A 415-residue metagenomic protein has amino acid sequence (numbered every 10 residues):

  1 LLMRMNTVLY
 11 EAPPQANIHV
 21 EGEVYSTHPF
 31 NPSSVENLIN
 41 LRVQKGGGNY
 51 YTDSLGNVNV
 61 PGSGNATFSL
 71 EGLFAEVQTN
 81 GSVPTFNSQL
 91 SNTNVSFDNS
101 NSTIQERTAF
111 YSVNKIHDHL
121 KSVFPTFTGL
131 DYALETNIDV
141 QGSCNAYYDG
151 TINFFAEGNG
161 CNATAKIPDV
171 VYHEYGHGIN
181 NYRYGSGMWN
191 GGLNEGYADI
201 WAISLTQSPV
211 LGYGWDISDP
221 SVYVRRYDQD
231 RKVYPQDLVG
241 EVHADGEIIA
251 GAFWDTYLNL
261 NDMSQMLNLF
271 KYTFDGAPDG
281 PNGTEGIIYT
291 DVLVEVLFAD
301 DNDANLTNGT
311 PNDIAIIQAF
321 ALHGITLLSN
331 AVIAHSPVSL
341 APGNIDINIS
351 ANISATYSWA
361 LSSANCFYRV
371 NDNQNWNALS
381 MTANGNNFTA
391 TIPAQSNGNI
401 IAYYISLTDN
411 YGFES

Functional and structural regions predicted by a protein language model:
L1-V171, Y175-S339, N344-N365, P393 (+1 more regions): Zymogen propeptides/activation segments of proteases
G48-T52, L379-N384: Short beta-strand segments within Ig-like beta-sandwich modules, predominantly Fibronectin type-III
C366-V370: Conserved aromatic beta-strand anchor motif in extracellular beta-sandwich/beta-rich domains
D372-W376, G385, N410-Y411: Asp-box/BNR beta-propeller loop motif
A383-T391: Aromatic sugar-binding surface patches on proteins that engage polysaccharides or sugar-phosphate polymers
